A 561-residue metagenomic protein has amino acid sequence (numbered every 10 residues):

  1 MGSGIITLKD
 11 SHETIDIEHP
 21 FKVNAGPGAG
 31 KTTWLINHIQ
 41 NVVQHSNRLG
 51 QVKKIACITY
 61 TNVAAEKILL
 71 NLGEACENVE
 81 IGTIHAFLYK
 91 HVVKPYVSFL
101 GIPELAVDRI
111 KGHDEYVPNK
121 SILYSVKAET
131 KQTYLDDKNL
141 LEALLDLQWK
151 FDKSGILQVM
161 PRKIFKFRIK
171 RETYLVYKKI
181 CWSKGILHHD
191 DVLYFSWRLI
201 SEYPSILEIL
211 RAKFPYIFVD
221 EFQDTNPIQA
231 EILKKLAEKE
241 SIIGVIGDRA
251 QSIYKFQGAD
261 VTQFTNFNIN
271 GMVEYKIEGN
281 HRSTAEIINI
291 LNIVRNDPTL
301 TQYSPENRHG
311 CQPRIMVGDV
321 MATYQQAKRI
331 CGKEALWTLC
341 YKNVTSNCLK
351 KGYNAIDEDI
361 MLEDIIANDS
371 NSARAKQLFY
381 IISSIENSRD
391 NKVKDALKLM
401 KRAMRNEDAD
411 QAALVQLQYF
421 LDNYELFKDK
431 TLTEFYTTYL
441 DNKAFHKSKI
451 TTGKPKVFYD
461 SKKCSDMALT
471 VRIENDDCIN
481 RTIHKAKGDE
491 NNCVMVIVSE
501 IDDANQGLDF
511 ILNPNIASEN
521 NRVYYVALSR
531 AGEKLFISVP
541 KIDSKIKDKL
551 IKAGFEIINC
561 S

Functional and structural regions predicted by a protein language model:
M1-S561: The feature marks helicase ATPase cores and/or their adjacent C-terminal helical subdomains in SF1/SF2/AAA+ helicases
